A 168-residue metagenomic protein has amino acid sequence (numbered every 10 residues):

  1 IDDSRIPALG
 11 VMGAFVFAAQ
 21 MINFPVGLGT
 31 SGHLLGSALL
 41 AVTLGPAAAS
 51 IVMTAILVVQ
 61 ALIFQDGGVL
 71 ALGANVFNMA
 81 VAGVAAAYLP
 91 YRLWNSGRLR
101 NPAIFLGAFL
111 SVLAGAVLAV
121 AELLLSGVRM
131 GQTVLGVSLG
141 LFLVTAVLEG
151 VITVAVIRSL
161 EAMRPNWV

Functional and structural regions predicted by a protein language model:
I1-L39: Hydrophobic transmembrane alpha-helices
I1-L9, T133-V168: Alpha-helical transmembrane segments and their cytosolic interface
D2, I63, G67, A71 (+5 more regions): Membrane-interfacial segments
I6-V11, L35, S50-T54, F77 (+3 more regions): Hydrophobic alpha-helical transmembrane segments
A19, N23, V59, I63 (+11 more regions): Alpha-helical membrane-inserting segments
M21-G29, A55-A85: Interfacial aromatic-anchored transmembrane helix boundaries in multi-pass membrane proteins
L39-A48: Alpha-helix C-terminal capping segments
F77-A119: Short helix-perturbing small/polar motifs within transmembrane alpha-helices
